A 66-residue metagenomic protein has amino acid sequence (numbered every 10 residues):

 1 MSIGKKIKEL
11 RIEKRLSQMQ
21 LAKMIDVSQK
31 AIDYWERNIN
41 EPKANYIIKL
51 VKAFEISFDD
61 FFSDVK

Functional and structural regions predicted by a protein language model:
M1-S2, N40: A detector for short, charged/polar N-terminal pre-domain segments
K5-Q20, M24, K49: Short basic helix-loop element that most often maps to the first helix and adjoining turn of HTH DNA-binding modules
E9, E13, K30, Y34 (+1 more regions): Short, charged recognition helix plus adjacent turn of helix-turn-helix-like nucleic-acid-binding domains
Q20, N45-D60: DNA major-groove recognition helix of helix-turn-helix/homeodomain DNA-binding modules
D26-E41: Recognition helix of helix-turn-helix/homeodomain-like DNA-binding domains that insert into the DNA major groove
